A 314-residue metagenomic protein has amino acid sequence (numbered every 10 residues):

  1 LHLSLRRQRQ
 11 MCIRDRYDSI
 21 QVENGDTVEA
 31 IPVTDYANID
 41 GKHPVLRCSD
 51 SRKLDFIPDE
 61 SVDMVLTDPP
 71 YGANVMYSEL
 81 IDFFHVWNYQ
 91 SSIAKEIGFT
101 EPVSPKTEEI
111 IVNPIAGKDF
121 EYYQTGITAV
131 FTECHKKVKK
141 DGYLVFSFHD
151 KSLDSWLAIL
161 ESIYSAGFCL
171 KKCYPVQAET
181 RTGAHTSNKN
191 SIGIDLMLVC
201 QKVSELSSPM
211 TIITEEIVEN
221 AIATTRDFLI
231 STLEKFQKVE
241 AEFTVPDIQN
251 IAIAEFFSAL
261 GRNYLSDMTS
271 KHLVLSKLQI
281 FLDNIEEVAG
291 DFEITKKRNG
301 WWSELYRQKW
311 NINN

Functional and structural regions predicted by a protein language model:
L1-D15: Single conserved hydrophobic/aromatic residue that forms the stacking wall/gate of nucleotide- or nucleobase-binding
R14-L66, Y123-T125, A129-V130, Y143-H149 (+2 more regions): Flexible, glycine/threonine-enriched loop-and-boundary segments that flank and lead into catalytic domains of large
N38-G41, K137-K140, N188-G193: A structural signal for short secondary-structure junctions
G41-L66, Y71, E287-N314: Segments forming glycine/polar-rich beta-alpha architectures that bind adenosine-containing cofactors
L46, S51-D55, E60-K140: SAM-dependent methyltransferase catalytic-core segment centered on the flexible catalytic loop and adjoining short
P70-Y71, H85-S92, T132-K139, Y143 (+6 more regions): Hydrophobic alpha-helix feature that most strongly marks membrane-spanning transmembrane helices and their immediate
G183-A184, N188-F236: Flexible, glycine-/basic-rich loop-and-beta segments that form/coincide with the SAM-dependent methyltransferase
A223-N314: Long, compositionally biased intrinsically disordered regions
